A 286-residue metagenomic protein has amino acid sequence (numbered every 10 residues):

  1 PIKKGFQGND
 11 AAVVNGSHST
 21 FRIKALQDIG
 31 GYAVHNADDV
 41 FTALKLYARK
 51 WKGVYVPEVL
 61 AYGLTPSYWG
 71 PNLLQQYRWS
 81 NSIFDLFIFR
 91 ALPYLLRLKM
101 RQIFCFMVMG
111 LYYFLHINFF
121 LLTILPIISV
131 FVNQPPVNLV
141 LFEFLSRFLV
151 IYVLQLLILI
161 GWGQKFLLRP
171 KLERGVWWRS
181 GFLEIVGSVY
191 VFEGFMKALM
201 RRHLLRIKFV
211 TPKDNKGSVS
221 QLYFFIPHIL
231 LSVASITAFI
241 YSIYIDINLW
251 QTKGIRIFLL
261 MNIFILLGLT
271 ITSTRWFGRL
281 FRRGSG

Functional and structural regions predicted by a protein language model:
P1-N36, A48, W69-L111: Long helical/loop segments within the catalytic core of UDP-sugar-dependent glycosyltransferases, especially the large
H18-T20, L60-G63: Membrane-embedded helix bundles of polyisoprenyl
V34, A43-Y62: Catalytic donor-sugar/metal-binding loop of nucleotide-sugar-dependent glycosyltransferases
D38-V40: Transmembrane beta-barrel architecture of outer-membrane proteins
T42-A43, N72: Short, hydrophobic alpha-helical packing/hinge segments within bilobed ligand-binding/sensory domains
Y112-L204, L222-G286: Membrane-embedded multi-pass helical conduit in multi-pass membrane proteins, especially envelope-biosynthetic
R201-S220: Membrane-helix boundary/interface segments in integral membrane proteins
